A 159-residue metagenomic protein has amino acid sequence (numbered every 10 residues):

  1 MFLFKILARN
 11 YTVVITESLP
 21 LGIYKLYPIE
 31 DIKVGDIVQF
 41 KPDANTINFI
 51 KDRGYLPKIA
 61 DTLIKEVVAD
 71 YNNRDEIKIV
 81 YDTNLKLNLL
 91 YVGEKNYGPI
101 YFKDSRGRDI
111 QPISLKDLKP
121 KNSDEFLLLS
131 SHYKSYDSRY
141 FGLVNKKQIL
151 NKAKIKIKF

Functional and structural regions predicted by a protein language model:
M1-L7: Hydrophobic membrane-insertion alpha-helices, especially the h-region of bacterial N-terminal signal peptides
A8-F159: Soluble "head" domains of membrane/secretory-pathway proteins
